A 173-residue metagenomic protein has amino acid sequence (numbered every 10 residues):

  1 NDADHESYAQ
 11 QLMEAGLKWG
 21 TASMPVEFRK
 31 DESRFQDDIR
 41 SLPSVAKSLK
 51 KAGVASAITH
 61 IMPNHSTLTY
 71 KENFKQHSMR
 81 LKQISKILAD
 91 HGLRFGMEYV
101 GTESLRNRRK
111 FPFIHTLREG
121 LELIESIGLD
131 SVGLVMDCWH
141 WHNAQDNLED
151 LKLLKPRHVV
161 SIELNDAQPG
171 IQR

Functional and structural regions predicted by a protein language model:
N1, V26, I61, D166: Residues that line or immediately flank small-molecule/substrate-binding pockets and catalytic motifs
D2-G16, T21, I84-L88: Aromatic-lined substrate-binding rim segments of carbohydrate-active enzymes
A3-A9, S41-V45, R118, D146-E149: Alpha-helical scaffolding within the catalytic cores of extracellular/periplasmic polymer-degrading hydrolases
E14, R29-G133, N143: Active-site acidic/histidine proton-transfer and metal-coordination neighborhood in alpha/beta enzyme cores
W19-M24, A57-T59, F95-M97, V132-M136 (+1 more regions): Hydrophobic faces of well-ordered beta-strands that scaffold small-molecule active sites in alpha/beta enzyme cores
W19-R29, N64, R173: N-terminal small/glycine-rich loop or linker at the start of catalytic domains across soluble metabolic enzymes
G101, C138-H140, D166-P169: Short, glycine/acidic-enriched loop or turn micro-motifs at the edges of active sites
D146-R173: Aromatic-lined glycan-binding groove of carbohydrate-active enzymes
